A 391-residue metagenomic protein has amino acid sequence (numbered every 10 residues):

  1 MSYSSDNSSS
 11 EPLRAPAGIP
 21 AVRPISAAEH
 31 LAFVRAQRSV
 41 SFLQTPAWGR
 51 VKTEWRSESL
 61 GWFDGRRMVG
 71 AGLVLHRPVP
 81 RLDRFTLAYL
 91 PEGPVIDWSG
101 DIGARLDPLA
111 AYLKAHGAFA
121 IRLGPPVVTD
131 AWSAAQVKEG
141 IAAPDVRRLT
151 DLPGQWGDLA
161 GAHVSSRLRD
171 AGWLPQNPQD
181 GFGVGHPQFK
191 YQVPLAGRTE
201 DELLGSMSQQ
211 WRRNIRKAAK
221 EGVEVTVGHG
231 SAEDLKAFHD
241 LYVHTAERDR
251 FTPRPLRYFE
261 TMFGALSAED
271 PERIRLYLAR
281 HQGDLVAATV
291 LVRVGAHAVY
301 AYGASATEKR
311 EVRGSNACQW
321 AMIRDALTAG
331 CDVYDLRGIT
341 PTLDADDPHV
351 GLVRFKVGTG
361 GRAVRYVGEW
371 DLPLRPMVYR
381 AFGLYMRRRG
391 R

Functional and structural regions predicted by a protein language model:
S2-A15, H76, L82, V128-R198 (+1 more regions): Active-site/acyl-donor-binding loops of N-acyltransferases
A21-D83, V128-D130, A160, W173-E311: A conserved beta-strand-loop-helix scaffold within acyl/acetyltransferase catalytic domains
H76, F85-A134: Glycine-rich, N-terminal phosphate-binding loop and its surrounding beta-alpha-beta segment
L87-Y89, A120, K190, H297-V299 (+1 more regions): Structural preference for beta-strand elements that scaffold enzyme active sites
P91-D97, T150-Q155, R310: The substrate-binding groove and active-site-proximal loops of carbohydrate-active enzymes, especially glycoside
I102, L106, W211, F259 (+1 more regions): Aromatic/hydrophobic pocket-lining residues that form the small-molecule binding cavity in soluble enzyme cores
D107-P108, M262-R380: Aromatic (often tryptophan-rich) hydrophobic motifs at membrane interfaces
F119-P126, T226-G228, L278, V333-L336: A structural signal for short, well-ordered beta-strand segments and their strand-loop junctions that often border
